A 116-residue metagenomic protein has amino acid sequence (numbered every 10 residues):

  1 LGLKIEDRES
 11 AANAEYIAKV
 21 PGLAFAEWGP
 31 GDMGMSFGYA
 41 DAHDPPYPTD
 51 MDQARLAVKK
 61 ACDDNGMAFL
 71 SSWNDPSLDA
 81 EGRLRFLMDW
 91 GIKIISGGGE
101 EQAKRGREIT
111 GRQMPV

Functional and structural regions predicted by a protein language model:
L1-V116: Expand to "…catalyze enediolate/carbanion chemistry for C-C bond making/breaking, isomerization, decarboxylation
